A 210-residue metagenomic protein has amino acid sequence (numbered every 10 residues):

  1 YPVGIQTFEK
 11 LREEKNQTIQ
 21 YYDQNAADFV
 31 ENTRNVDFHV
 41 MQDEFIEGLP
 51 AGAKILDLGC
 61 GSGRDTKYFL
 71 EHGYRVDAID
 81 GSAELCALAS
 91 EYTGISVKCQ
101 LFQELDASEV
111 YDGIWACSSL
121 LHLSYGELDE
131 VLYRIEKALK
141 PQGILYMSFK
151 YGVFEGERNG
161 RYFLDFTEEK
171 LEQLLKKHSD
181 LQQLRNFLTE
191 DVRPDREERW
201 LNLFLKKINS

Functional and structural regions predicted by a protein language model:
G4-P50: Conserved class I S-adenosyl-L-methionine
G52-G61: Conserved class I S-adenosyl-L-methionine
S62-E104: Class I SAM-dependent methyltransferase SAM/SAH-binding core
Q103-I114: A short acidic, Gly/Pro-enriched loop at the edge of an enzyme's catalytic core that lines a small-molecule cofactor
D129-P141: A short glycine-rich, Lys/Arg-flanked "PGG" loop and its adjoining helix->strand segment in the class I
Q142-F149: Conserved beta-strand signature within the Rossmann-like core of class I S-adenosyl-L-methionine
F154-K170, V192-R196: Acceptor-substrate binding/catalytic loop of class I
D180-V192: Conserved S-adenosyl-L-methionine
